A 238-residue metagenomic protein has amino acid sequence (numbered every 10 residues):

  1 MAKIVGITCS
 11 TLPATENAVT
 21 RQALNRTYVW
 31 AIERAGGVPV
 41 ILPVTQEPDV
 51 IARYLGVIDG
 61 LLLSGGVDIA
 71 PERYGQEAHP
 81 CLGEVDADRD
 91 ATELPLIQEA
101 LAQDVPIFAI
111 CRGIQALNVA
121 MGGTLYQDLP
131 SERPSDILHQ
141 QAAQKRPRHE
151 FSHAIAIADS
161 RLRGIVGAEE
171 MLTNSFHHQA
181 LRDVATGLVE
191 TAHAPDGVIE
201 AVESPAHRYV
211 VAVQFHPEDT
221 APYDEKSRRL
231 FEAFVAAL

Functional and structural regions predicted by a protein language model:
M1-F108, N118-Y126, P130-V166, L172 (+4 more regions): N-terminal beta1-alpha1 cap of cysteine-dependent amidohydrolase-like domains
C111: Conserved G/P- and acidic residue-centered "switch" motifs that form tight phosphate/ATP-binding loops in soluble
I114: The feature captures the ABC ATPase H-loop/switch
V211-Q214: Active-site-proximal beta-strand elements of phosphoester/diester hydrolases
